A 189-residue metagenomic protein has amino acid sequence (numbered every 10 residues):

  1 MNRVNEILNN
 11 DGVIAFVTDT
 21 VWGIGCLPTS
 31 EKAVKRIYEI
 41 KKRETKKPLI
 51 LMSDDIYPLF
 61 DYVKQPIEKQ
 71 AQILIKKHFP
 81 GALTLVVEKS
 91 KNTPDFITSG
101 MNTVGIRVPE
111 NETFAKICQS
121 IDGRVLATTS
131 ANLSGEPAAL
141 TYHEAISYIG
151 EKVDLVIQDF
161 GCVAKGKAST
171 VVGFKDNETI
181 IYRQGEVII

Functional and structural regions predicted by a protein language model:
M1-I189: Active-site-adjacent structural elements in enzyme catalytic cores
